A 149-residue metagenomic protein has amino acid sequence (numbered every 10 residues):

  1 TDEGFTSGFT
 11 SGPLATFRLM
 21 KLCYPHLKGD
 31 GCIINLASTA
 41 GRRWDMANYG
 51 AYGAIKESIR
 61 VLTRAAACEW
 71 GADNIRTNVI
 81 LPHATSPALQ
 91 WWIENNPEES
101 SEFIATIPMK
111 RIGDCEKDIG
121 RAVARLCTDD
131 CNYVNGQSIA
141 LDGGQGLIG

Functional and structural regions predicted by a protein language model:
T1-F17, I34, Y52, I59: Catalytic Tyr-X3-Lys loop
T6, G31-L36, I75-N78: Conserved catalytic-site loops of classical short-chain dehydrogenases/reductases
A15-C23, L27, L62-T63, A122 (+1 more regions): Hydrophobic positions on the long internal alpha-helix of Rossmann-like NAD(P)-dependent oxidoreductase domains
C32-S58, T63-A72, A84-T85: Catalytic loop of short-chain dehydrogenase/reductase
G71, R76, V134-G136: Short, small/polar-rich loop/turn modules that mediate ligand/substrate recognition or access, typified
R76-S86, C127, A140-D142: Conserved SDR Rossmann-fold cofactor-binding beta-strand/turn motif
E98-K117: Catalytic Tyr-x(3-8)-Lys segment
N135-G149: Short C-terminal tail/terminal secondary-structure segment of NAD(P)H-dependent dehydrogenase/reductase domains
